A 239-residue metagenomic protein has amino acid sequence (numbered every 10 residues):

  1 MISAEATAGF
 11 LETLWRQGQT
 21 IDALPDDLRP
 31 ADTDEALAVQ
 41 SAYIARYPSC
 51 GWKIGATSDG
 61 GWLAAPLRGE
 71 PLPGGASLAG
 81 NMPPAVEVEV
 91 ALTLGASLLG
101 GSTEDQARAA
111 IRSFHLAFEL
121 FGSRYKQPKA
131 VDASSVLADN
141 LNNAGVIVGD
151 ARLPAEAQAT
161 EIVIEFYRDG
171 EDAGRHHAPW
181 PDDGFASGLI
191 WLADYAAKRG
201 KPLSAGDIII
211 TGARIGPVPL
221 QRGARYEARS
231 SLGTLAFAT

Functional and structural regions predicted by a protein language model:
I2-G184, P217-Q221, R225, L232-T239: Catalytic-core "active-site belt" of small-molecule-metabolizing enzymes, emphasizing His/Asp/Glu-rich regions
F185-P217: A conserved acidic, glycine/proline-rich C-terminal tail/linker
